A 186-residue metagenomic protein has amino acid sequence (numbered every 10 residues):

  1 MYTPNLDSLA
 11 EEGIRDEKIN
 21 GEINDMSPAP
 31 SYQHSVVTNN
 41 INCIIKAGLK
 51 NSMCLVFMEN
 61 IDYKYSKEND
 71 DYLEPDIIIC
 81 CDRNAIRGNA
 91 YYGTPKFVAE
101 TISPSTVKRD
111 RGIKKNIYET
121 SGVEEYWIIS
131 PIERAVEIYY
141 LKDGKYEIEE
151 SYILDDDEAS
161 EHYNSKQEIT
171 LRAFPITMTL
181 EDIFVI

Functional and structural regions predicted by a protein language model:
M1-I186: Gly/Pro/Ser/Thr-rich low-complexity, intrinsically disordered segments predominantly at protein N-termini
